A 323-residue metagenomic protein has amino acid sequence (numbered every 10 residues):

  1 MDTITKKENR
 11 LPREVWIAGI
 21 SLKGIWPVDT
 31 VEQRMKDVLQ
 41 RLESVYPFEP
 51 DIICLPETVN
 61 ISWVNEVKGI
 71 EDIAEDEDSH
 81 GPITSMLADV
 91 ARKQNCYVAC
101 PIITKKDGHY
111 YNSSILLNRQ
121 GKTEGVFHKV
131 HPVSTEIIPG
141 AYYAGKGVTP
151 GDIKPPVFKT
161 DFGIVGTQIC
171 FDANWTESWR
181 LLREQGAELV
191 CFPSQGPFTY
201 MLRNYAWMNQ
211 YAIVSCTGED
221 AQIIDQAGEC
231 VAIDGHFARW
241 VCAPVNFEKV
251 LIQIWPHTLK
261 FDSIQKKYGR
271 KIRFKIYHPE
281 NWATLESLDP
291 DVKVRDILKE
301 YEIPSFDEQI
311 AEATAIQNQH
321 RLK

Functional and structural regions predicted by a protein language model:
K6-I17, V157-G166: Beta-strand-turn-beta hairpins that frame and shape the catalytic cleft of phosphate-ester-processing enzymes
S21-K23, P56, H128: Residue-level recognition of beta-strand->loop/alpha-helix junctions
K23-Q33, I137-K146: Acidic/histidine-rich helix-loop elements that form or flank divalent-metal/phosphate-binding sites at the catalytic
V31-Q120, G196-P197, M208: Cys-nucleophile CN-hydrolase/nitrilase-fold catalytic domain and related Cys-dependent amidase chemistry that acts on
S79-Y97, I164, C170-R273: CN hydrolase (nitrilase-like) catalytic-core segments centered on the catalytic cysteine and neighboring Lys/Glu
C100-I102, S113-L116, P156-F158, A221-I224 (+1 more regions): Short beta-strand scaffold segments in enzyme catalytic cores
K105-Q185, Y200, N204, M208 (+1 more regions): Active-site catalytic loop in hydrolytic enzyme cores
K249-K323: A short C-terminal boundary segment appended to hydrolase-like catalytic domains
